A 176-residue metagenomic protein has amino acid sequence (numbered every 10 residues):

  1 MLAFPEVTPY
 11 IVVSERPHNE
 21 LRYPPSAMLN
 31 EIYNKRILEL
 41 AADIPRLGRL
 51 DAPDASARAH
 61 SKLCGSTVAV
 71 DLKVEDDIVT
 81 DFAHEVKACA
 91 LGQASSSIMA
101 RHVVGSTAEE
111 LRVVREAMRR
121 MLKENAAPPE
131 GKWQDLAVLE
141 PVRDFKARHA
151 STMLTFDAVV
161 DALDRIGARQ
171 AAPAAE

Functional and structural regions predicted by a protein language model:
A3, Y10, H18, Y23-P24: Short, positively charged and aromatic/hydrophobic N-terminal segments
T8, V12-S14, E75, V160 (+1 more regions): N-terminal non-cleavable signal-anchor helices
A27-N30, E39, R46, R119-E176: C-terminal binding/interaction regions
M28-K35, V70, F82: Basic/polar, acidic-poor N-terminal "presequence/leader" segments that form or can form short amphipathic helices
E31, K35, Q93, A108 (+2 more regions): Electropositive phosphate-/nucleotide-binding environments in soluble metabolic enzymes
L40-V86: Structured beta-strand/loop patches that form or line metal/cofactor-binding pockets in enzymes
C64, C89, S151: Functionally engaged cysteine thiol sites
K73-D144: Active-site- and interface-proximal helix/loop "cap" or "latch" segments in soluble metabolic and energy-transducing
